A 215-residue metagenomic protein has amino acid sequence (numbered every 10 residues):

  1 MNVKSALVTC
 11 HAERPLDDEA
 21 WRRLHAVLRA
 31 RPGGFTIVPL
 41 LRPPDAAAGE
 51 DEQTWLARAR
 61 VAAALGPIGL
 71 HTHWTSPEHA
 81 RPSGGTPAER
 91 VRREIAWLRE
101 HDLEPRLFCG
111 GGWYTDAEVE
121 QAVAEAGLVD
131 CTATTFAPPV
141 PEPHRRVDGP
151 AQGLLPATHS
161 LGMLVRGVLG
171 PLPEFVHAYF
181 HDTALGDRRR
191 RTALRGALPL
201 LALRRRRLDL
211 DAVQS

Functional and structural regions predicted by a protein language model:
M1, R31-P32, T36, D130 (+1 more regions): C-terminal domain-boundary segment and adjacent tail
M1-L65: Active-site beta->alpha N-cap acidic-glycine motif
T9, G69, R207: Generic enzyme active-site microenvironment
H11-E13, L40-P44, H73-T75, W113 (+4 more regions): Active-site beta-loop-alpha junctions enriched in small/polar residues
W21-H25, Q53-R60, A88-A96, E120 (+1 more regions): Generic structural signal for well-ordered alpha-helices, preferentially at hydrophobic/aromatic core positions
V38-A117, V176-F180: Metal-dependent polysaccharide deacetylase catalytic core of the NodB/CE4 family, i.e., the active-site-bearing domain
S83-L154, R191: Catalytic domains of cell-wall/extracellular-matrix polysaccharide-remodeling enzymes, centered on de-N-acetylation
E142-R189: A conserved mid-domain beta-alpha-beta active-site/ligand-binding segment of alpha/beta enzyme cores
